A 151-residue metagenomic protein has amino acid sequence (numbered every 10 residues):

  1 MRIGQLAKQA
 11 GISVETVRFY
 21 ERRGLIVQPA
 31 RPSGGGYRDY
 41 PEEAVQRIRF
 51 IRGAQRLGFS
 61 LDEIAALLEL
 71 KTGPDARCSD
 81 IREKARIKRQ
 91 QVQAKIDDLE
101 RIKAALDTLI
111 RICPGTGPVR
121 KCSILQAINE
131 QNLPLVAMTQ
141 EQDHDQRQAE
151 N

Functional and structural regions predicted by a protein language model:
M1-E69, Q142-Q146, E150: Basic helix-turn-helix/winged-helix DNA-binding cores and closely related short helical interaction motifs
G24, S33, K71, C113 (+2 more regions): The DNA-recognition helices of helix-turn-helix-type DNA-binding domains
Y40-P41, S60, L70-K71, D75 (+2 more regions): Alpha-helix boundary/interfacial micro-motifs
R56-Q90: Amphipathic alpha-helical dimerization/coiled-coil segments that flank or bridge DNA-binding/regulatory modules
A76-E150: C-terminal regulatory/oligomerization modules of transcriptional regulators
